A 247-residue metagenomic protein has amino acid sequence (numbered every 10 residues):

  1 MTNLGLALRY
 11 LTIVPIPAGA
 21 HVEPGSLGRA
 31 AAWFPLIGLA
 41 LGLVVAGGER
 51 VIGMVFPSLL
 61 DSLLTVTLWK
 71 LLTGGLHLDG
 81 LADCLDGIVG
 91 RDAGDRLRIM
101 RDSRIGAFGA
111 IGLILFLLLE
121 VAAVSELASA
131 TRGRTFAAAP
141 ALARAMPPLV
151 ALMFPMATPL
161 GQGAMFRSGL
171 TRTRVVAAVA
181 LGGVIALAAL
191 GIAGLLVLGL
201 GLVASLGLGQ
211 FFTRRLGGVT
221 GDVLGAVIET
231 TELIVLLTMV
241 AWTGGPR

Functional and structural regions predicted by a protein language model:
M1-G74, I88, D92-D95, D102-R247: Hydrophobic alpha-helical transmembrane segments
L76-G80: Juxtamembrane transmembrane-helix boundary signature
